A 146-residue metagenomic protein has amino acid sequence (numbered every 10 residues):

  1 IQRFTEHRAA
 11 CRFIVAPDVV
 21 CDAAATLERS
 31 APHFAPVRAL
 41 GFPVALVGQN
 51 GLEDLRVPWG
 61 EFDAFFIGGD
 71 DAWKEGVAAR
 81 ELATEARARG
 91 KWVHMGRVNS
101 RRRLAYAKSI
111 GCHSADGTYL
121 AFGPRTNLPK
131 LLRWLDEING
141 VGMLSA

Functional and structural regions predicted by a protein language model:
I1-D71: Active-site beta->alpha loop and helix N-cap motifs at the rims of alpha/beta catalytic domains
I1-F4, T26-V37, A78-E85, R103 (+1 more regions): A general structural detector for well-ordered alpha-helical segments in enzyme core domains, enriched
A25-E28, R56-P58, G76-A78, R103-K108 (+1 more regions): A short acidic (Asp/Glu
V37-A45, E85-G96: Short beta-strand/loop segments at the ligand-binding rim of alpha/beta enzyme cores
D54-V57, V93, N99-G117: Catalytic cores of alpha/beta
F62-V93, A105: Donor nucleotide-activated moiety binding/catalytic core segment of transferases that use nucleotide-activated donors
Y106-I138: Glycine-rich phosphate-binding active-site loops on the catalytic face of alpha/beta enzymes
E137-A146: Extended, intrinsically disordered, low-complexity segments
